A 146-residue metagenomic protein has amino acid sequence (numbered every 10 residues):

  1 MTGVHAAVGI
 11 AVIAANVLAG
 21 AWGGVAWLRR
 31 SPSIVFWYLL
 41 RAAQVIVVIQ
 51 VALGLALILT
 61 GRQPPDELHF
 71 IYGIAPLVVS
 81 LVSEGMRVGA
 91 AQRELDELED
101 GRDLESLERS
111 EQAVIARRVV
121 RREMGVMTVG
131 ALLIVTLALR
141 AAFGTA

Functional and structural regions predicted by a protein language model:
M1-A146: Polytopic transmembrane helical bundles with strong interfacial aromatic enrichment
